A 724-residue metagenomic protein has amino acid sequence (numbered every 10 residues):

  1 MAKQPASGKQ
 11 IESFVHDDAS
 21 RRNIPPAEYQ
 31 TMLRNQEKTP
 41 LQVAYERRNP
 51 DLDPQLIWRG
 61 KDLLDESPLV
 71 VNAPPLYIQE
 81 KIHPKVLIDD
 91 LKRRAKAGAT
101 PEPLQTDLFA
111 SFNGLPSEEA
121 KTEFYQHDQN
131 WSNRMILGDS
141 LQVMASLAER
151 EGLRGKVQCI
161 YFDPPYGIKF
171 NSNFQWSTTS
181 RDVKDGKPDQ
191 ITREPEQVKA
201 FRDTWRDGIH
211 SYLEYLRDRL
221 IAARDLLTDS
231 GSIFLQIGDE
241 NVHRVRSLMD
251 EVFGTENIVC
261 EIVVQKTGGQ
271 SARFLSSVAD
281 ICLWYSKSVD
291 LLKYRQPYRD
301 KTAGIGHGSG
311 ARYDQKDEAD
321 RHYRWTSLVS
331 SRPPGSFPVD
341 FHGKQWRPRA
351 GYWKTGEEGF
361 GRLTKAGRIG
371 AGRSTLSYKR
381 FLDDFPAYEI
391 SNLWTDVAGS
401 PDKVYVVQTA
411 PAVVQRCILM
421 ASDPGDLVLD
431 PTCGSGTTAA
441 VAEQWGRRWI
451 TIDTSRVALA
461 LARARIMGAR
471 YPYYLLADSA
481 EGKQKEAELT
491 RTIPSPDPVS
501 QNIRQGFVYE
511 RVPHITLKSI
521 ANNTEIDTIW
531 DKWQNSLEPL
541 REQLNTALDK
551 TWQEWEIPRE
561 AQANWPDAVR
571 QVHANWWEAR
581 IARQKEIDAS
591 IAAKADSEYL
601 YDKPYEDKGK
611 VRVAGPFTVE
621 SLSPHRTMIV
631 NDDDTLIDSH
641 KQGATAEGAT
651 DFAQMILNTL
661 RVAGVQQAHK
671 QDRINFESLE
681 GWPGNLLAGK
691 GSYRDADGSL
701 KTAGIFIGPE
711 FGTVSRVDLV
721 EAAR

Functional and structural regions predicted by a protein language model:
M1-D290, R373-R724: S-adenosyl-L-methionine-dependent nucleic acid methyltransferase catalytic domains
I281, K287-L393, G399-S400, Q415: Active-site-adjacent helix-turn-beta-strand microarchitecture at beta-sheet edges that either contains or buttresses
